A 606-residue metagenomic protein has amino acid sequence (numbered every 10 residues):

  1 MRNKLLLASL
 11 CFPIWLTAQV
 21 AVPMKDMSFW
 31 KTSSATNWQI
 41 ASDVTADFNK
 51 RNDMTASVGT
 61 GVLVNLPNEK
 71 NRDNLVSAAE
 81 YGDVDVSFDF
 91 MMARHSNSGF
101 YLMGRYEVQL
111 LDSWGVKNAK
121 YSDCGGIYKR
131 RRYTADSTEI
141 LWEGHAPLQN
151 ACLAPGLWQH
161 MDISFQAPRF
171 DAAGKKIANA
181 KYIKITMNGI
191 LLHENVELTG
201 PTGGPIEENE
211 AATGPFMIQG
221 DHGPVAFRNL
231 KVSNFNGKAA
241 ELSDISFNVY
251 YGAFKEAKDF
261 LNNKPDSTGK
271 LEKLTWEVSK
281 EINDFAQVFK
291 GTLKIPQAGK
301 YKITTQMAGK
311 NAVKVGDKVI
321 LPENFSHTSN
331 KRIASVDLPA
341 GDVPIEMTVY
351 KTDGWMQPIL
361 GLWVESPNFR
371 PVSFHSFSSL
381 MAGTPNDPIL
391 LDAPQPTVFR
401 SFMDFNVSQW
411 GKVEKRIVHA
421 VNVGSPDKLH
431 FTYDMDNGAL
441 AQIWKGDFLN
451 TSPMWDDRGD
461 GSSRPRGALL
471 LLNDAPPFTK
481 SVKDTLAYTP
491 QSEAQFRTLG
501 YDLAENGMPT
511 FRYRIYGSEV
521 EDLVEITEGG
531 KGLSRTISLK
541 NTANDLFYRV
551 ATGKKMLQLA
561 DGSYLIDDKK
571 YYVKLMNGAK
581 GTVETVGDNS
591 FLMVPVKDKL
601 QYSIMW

Functional and structural regions predicted by a protein language model:
M1-V20: Bacterial Sec-dependent N-terminal signal peptides
Q19-N263, T268-K273, E281-K290, K294 (+1 more regions): Carbohydrate-interacting regions of secretory-pathway proteins
V20, D26, A78, S378-L523 (+2 more regions): Beta-strand-rich N-terminal accessory domains
V86-F88, Q159-F165, F216, L230 (+3 more regions): Short, well-structured beta-strand segments within conserved domains
A178, T186-I190, E194, Q306 (+2 more regions): Short strand-turn-strand beta-turns centered on an Asx-Gly dipeptide
L198-I206, L274, V313-A334, L557-M593: Solvent-exposed beta-strand/loop surfaces of large extracellular or lumenal domains
N234-K302, Q306-P394: Extracellular/secretory pathway-exposed regions associated with glycan biology
I515, S534, T542-G553, K574-W606: Beta-strand-rich recognition/accessory modules
